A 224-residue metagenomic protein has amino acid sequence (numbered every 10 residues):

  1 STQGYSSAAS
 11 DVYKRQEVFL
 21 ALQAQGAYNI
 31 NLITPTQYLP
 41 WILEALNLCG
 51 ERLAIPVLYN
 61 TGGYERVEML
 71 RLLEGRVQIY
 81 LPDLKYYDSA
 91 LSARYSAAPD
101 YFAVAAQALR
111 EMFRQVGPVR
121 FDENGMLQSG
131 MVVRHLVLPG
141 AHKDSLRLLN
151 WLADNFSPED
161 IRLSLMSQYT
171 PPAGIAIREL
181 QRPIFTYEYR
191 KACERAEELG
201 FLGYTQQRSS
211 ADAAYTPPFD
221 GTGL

Functional and structural regions predicted by a protein language model:
S1-A9, Y13: Single conserved hydrophobic/aromatic residue that forms the stacking wall/gate of nucleotide- or nucleobase-binding
S7, R94-P99, I177-P183: Short glycine-enriched, charge-decorated loop/helix-capping segments at active-site entrances that position
L20-A90, Q206: Conserved SAM/AdoMet-binding glycine-rich loop
L39, G63-R66, L84-F102, M131-V133 (+2 more regions): Conserved radical SAM core fold
L46-P56, A108-M112, Y189-A192: Alpha-helix-loop-beta-strand connector modules within alpha/beta enzyme cores
A93-E123: Anionic-ligand binding region
P118-L224: Auxiliary Fe-S-binding modules of radical SAM enzymes
